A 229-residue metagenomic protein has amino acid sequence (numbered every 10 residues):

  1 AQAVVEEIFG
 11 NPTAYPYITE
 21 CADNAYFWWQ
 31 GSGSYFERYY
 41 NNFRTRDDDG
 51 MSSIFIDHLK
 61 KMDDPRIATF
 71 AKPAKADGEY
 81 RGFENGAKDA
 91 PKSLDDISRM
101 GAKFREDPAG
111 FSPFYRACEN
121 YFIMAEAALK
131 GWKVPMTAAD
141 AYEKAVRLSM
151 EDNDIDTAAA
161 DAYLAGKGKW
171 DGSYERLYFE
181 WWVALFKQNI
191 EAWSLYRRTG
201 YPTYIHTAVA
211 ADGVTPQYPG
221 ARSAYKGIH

Functional and structural regions predicted by a protein language model:
Q2-M124, L129-K130, P135-E180, A184 (+1 more regions): Hydrophobic-face positions in mid-chain alpha helices that act as interaction patches
E175-H229: Extracellular low-complexity, Gly/Ser/Thr-rich intrinsically disordered linkers and protease-sensitive activation/hinge
